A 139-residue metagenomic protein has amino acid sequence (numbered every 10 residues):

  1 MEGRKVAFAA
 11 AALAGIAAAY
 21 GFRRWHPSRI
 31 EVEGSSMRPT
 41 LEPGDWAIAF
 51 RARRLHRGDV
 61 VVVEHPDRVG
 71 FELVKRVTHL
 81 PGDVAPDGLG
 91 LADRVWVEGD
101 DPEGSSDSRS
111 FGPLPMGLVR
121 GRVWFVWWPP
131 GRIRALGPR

Functional and structural regions predicted by a protein language model:
M1-R139: Extended hydrophobic leader/signal-anchor segments used for secretion and membrane insertion
